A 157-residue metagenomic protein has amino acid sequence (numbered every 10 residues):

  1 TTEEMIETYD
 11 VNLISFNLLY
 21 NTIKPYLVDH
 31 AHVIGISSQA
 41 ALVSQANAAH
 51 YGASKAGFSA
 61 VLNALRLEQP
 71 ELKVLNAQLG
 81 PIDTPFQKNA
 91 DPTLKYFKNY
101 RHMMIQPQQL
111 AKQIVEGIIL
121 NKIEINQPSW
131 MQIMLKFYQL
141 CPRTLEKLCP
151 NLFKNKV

Functional and structural regions predicted by a protein language model:
T1-I6: Substrate-binding pocket helix/loop in short-chain dehydrogenase/reductase
Y20, S54: Active-site helix of classical SDR
T22-A31: A short helix-coil junction within the Rossmann-fold of NAD(P)-dependent oxidoreductases
K24, G57, L62-K73: Catalytic Tyr-X3-Lys helix of short-chain dehydrogenase/reductase
S38: Residue(s) in the substrate-gating loop at a strand-loop-helix junction that position the organic substrate next
Q45-A49: Active-site loop immediately N-terminal to the catalytic Tyr-X3-Lys motif of short-chain dehydrogenase/reductase
R66-S129: SDR active-site lid
